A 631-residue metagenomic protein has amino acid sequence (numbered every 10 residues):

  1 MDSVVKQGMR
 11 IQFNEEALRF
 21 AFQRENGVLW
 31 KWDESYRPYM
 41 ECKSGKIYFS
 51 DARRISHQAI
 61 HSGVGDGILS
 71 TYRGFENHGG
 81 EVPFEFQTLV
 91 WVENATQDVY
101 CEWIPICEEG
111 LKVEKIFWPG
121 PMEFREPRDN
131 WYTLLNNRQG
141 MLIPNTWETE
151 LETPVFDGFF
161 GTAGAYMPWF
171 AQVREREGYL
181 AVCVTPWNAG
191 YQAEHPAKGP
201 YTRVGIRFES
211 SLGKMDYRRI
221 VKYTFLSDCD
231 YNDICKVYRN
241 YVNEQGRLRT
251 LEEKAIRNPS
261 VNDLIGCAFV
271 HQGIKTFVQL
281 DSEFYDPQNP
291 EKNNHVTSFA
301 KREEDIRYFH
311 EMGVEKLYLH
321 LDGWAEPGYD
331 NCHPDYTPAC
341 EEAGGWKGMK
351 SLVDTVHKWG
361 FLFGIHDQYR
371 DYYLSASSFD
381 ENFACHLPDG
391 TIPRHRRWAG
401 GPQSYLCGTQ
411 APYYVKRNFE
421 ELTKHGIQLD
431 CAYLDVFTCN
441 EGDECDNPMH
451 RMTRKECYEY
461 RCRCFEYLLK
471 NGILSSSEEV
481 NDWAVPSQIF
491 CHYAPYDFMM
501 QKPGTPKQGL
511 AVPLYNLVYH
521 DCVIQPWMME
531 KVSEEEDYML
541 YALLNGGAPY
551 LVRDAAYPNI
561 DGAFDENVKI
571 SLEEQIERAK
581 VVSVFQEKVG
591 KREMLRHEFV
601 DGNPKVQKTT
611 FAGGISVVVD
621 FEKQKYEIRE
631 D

Functional and structural regions predicted by a protein language model:
M1-K6, M40-A59, H395-R396, Q508-M528: Generic detector of solvent-exposed, compositionally biased contiguous segments
S3-W324, C340-A343, T355, W359-L362 (+1 more regions): Carbohydrate-recognition beta-sandwich/jelly-roll modules in extracellular/periplasmic carbohydrate-active proteins
E16-F22, G205, E209-N232, F277 (+6 more regions): Active-site-proximal substrate-binding groove within the catalytic cores of carbohydrate-active enzymes
I47, P127-N130, M141-I143, A343-W346 (+3 more regions): Glycine-rich loops and low-complexity Gly/Arg-rich segments that provide flexible linkers or classic glycine-based
S70, W103, I116, A181-V182 (+10 more regions): Generic structural hydrophobic/aromatic packing signal, biased to beta-strands
G80, L111-E114, E126-R128, Y329 (+5 more regions): Short acidic, gly/pro-rich beta-turn/loop elements at beta-sheet edges and active-site/ligand-binding grooves
M122, Y369-D371, N481: Short beta-alpha junction loops
N262-K416, K424-L434, T438-H450: Aromatic-lined carbohydrate-binding/catalytic grooves of carbohydrate-active enzymes
